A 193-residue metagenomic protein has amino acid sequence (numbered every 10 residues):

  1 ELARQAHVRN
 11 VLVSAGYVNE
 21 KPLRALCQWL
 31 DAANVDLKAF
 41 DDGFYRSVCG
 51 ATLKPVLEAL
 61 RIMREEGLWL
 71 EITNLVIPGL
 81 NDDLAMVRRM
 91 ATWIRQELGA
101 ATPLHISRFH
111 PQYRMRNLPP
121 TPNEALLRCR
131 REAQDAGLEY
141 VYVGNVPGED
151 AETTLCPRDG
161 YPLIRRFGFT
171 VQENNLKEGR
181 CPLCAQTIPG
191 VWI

Functional and structural regions predicted by a protein language model:
E1-T121, C129: Conserved AdoMet/S-adenosylmethionine-binding subsite of the radical SAM
G79-I193: Auxiliary Fe-S-binding modules of radical SAM enzymes
